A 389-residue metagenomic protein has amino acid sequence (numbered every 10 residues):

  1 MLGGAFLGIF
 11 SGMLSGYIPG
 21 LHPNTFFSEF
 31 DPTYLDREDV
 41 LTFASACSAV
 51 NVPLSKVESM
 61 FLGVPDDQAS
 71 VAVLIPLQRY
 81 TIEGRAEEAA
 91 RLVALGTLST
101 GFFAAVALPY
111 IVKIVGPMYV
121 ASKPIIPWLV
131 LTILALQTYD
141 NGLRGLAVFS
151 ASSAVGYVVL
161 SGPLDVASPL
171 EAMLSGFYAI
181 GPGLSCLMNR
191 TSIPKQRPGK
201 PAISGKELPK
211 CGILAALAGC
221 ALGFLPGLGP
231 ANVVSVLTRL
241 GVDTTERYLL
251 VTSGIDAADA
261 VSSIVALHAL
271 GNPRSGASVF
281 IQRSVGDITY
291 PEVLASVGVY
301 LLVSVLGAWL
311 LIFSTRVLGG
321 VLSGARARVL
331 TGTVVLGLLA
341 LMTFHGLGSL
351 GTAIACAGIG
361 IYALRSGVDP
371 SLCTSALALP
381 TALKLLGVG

Functional and structural regions predicted by a protein language model:
M1-G4, V40-F43, G145, F149 (+4 more regions): Residue-level signature of transmembrane alpha-helical entry/exit and packing/kink sites in multi-pass membrane
M1-R37, L160-G229, S235-G241, G337: Helix-loop-helix hairpins and the membrane-proximal interhelical loops of multi-pass alpha-helical transport proteins
G3-G4, P32-K56: Extracellular loop-to-transmembrane helix junctions
L7-P23, V52-G63, L136-Y139, A215-P226 (+3 more regions): Transmembrane alpha-helix interface/packing and boundary motifs in multi-pass membrane proteins, characterized by
I18-G20, Y34-V40, Y139-L143, D165 (+5 more regions): Transmembrane helix interruption/hinge and helix-loop junction motifs
F27-P32, Q78, L131-Q137, V234-T238 (+1 more regions): Generic transmembrane alpha-helix motif of multi-pass integral membrane proteins
A44-V130, N232-V335: Helix-loop-helix junctions within the multi-pass membrane cores of secondary transporters/permeases
L92-S192, I288-G389: Membrane-embedded alpha-helical modules
